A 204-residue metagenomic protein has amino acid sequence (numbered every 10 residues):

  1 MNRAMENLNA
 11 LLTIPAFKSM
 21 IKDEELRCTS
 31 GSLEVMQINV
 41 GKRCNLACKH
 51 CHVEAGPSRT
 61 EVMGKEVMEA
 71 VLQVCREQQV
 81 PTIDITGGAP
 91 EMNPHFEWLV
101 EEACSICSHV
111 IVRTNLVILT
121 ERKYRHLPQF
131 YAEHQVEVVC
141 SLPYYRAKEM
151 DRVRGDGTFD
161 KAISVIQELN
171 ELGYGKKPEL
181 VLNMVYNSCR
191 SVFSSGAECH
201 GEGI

Functional and structural regions predicted by a protein language model:
R3-G87, E91-H109: Conserved alpha-helical substructure of the radical SAM core
G31, G175-V181: Short helix-terminating capping/connector loops at secondary-structure junctions
V35, A55-M63, Q78-N93, C104-K123 (+2 more regions): Core AdoMet radical
N93-E97, K123-R125, G196-G201: Conserved strand-to-helix beginnings and helix N-cap segments that scaffold or border functional pockets
V100, I166-Y174: Histidine-anchored nucleotide/phosphate-binding helix
V100-C104, S191-I204: Short, electropositive alpha-helical surface patch
N187-C189: Short, well-ordered beta-to-alpha junction loops that form the rim of enzyme active sites and present histidine/acidic
